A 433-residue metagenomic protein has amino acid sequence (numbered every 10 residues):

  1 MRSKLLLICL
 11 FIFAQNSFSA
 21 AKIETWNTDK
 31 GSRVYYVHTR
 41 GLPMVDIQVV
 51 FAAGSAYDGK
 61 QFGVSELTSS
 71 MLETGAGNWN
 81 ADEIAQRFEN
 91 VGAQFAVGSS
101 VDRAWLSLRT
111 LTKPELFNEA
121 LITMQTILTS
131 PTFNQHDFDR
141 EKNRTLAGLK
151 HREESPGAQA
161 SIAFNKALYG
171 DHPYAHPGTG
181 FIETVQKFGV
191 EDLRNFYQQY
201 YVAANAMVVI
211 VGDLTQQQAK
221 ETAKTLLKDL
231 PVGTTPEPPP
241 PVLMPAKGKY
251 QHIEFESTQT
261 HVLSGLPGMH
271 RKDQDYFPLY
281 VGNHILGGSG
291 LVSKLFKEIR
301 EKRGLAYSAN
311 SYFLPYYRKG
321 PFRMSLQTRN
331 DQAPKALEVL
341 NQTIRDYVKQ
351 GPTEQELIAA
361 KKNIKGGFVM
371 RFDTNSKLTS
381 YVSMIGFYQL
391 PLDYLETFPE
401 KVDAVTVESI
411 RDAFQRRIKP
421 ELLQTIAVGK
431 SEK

Functional and structural regions predicted by a protein language model:
K4-F13: Sec-dependent N-terminal signal peptides
S17-H38, T215-I253, K401, V405-K433: Proteolytic maturation boundary segments
V37, L42-T68, A81-I127, A158-E183 (+5 more regions): M16 family metallopeptidases and their MPP-like homologs
T39-G41, Q48-V50, T235-V292: His/Glu-based metal-binding/catalytic segments typifying zinc-dependent metallopeptidases
L67-M71, G282: Active-site His/Glu-centered metal-binding helix of metallohydrolases
T110, T145-R152, V242-I253, N363-F368: Short, conserved secondary-structure transition motifs
L128-H136: Short, polar/flexible loop-turn hinges at active-site or ligand-entry regions and domain interfaces
G157, I162, V190-L226, L422: Non-catalytic, conformational "gating/processing" segments within enzyme and secreted inhibitor domains
